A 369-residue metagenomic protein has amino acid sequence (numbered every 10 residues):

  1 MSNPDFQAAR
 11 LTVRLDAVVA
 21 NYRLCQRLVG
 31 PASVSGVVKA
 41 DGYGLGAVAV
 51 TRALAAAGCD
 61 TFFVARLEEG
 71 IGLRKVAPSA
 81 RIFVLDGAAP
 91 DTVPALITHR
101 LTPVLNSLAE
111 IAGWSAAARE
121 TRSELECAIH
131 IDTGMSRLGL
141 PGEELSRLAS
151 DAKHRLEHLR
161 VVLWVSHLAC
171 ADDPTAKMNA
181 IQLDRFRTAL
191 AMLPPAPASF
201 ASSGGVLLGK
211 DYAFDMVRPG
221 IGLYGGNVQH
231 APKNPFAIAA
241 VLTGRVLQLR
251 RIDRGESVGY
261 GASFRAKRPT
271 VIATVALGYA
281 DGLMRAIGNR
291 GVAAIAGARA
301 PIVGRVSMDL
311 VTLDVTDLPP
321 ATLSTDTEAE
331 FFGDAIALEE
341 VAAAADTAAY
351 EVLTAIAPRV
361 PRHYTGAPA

Functional and structural regions predicted by a protein language model:
S2-T12, A17-A20, G30-F200, A213: Active-site-proximal beta-alpha core segment in soluble small-molecule metabolic enzymes
S2-Y22, R27-V29, E69, A88-P90 (+4 more regions): Active-site anion/phosphate-binding pocket segments in diverse small-molecule metabolic enzymes
